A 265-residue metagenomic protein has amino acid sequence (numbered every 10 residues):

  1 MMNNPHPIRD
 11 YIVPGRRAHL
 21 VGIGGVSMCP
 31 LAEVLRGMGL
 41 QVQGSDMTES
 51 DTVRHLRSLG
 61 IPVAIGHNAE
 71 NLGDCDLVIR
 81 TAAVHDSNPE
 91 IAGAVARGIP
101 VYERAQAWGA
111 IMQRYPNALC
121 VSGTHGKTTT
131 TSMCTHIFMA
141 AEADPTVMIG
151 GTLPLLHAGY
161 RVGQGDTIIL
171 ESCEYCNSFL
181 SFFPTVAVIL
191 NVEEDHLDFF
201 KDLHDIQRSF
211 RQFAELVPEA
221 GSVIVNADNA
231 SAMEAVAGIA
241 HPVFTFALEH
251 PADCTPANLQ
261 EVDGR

Functional and structural regions predicted by a protein language model:
M1-E103, A107, S222, A230 (+1 more regions): N-terminal leader/targeting and accessory segments in enzymes
R9, V34-G37, R57, N71 (+2 more regions): Phosphate-binding loop of NTP-binding sites
V42, V63, P145, P242-V243: Hydrophobic anchor at the start of a short beta-strand that flanks the dinucleotide cofactor-binding loop
G73-D76, Q164-D166, D263-G264: A short, glycine/Asx- and small/polar-enriched loop/turn that sits immediately N-terminal to a beta-strand
A141, L259-R265: Short, intrinsically disordered, charge-balanced linker/junction segments flanking boundaries in proteins
Y160, P256-L259: A structural signal for short hydrophobic beta-strand segments in well-ordered beta-sheet cores
